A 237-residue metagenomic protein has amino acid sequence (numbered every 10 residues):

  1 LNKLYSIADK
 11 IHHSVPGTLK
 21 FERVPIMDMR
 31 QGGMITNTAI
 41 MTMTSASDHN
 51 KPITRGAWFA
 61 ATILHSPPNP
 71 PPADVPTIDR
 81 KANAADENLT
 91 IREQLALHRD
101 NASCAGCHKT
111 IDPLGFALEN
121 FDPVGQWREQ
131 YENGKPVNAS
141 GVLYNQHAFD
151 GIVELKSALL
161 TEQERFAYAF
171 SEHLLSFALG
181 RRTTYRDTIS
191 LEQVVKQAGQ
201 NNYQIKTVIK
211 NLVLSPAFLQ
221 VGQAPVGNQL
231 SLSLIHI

Functional and structural regions predicted by a protein language model:
L1-E164, S171, L175-S176, I189-Q197 (+1 more regions): Active-site substrate-binding loop specific to GH73 endo-beta-N-acetylglucosaminidase modules in bacterial autolysins
A178-R182: Core structural elements
Y185-R186: Charge-enriched, short contiguous segments at helix-coil
Q200-T207: Short, charged, surface-exposed loops that flank catalytic or proteolytic processing sites
I235-I237: Conserved small/polar residues in nucleotide/adenosyl-binding loops
